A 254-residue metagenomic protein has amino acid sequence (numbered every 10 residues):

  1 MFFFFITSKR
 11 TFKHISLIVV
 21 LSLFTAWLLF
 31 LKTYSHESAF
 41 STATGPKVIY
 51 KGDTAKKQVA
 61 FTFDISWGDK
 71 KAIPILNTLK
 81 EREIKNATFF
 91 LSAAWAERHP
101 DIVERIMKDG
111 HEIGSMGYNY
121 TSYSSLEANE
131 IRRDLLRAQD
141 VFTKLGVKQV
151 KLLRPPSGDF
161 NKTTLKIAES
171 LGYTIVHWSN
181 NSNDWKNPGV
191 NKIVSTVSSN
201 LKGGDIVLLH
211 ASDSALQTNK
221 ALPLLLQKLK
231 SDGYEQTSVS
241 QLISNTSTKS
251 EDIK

Functional and structural regions predicted by a protein language model:
M1-T62, G68-E83, D101-I102, L225 (+1 more regions): N-terminal pre-catalytic segment of deacetylase/amide-hydrolase enzymes
T33-F40, R137, F160-N161, K202-G204 (+1 more regions): A general structural signal for short secondary-structure boundary/capping elements
K57-V59, D69-K71, K80-S214: Metal-dependent polysaccharide deacetylase catalytic core of the NodB/CE4 family, i.e., the active-site-bearing domain
G189, T218-K220, T248-I253: Histidine/acidic-residue-rich catalytic or RNA/ligand-binding cores of hydrolases and nuclease-related proteins
K202-S240: Catalytic grooves of carbohydrate-active enzymes
